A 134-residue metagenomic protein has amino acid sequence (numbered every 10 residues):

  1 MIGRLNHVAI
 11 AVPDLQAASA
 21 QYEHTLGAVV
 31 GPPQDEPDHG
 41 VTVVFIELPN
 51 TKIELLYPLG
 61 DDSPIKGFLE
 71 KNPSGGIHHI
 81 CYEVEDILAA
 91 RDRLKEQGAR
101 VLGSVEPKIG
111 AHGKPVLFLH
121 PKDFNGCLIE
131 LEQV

Functional and structural regions predicted by a protein language model:
R4-N6, S19, E23-D38, D61-N72 (+3 more regions): A cross-kingdom feature marking solvent-exposed beta-strand/loop segments within repeated, beta-rich binding/scaffold
L5-P13, V44-E47, G67-R93, L117: Vicinal oxygen chelate
A9-L15, Q21, E54-Y57, C81-E83 (+3 more regions): A structural feature that tracks compact, well-ordered secondary-structure segments with a strong bias toward
G40-T42: Active-site segment of metal-dependent pyrophosphate-handling enzymes, primarily the Nudix hydrolase catalytic core
V44-E47, E54, R91-V134: Vicinal oxygen chelate
P49-K66: A contiguous binding-surface segment within folded domains or other stable secondary-structure elements
